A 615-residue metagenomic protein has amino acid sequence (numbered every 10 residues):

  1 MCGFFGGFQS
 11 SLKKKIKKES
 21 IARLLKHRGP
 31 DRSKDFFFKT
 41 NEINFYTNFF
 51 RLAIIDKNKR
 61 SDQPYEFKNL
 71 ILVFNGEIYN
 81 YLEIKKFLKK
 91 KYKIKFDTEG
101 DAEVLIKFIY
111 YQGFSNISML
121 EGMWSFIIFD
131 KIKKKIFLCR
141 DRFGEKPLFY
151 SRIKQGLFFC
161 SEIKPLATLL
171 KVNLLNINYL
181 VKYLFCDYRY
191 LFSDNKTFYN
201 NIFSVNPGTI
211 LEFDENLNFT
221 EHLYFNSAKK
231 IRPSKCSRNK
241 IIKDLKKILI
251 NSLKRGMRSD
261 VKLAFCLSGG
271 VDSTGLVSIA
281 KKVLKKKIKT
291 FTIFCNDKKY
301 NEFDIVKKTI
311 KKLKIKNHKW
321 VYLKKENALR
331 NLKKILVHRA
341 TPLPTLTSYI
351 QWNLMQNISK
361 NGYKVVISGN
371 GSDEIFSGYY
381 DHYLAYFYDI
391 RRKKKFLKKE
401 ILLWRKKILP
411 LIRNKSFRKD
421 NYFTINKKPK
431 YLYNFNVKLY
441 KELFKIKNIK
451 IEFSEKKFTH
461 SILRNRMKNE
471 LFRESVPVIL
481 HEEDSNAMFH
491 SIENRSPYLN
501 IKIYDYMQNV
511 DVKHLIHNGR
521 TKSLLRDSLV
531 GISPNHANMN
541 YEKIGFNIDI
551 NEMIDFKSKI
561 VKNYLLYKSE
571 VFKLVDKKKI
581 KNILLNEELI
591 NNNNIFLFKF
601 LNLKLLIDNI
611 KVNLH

Functional and structural regions predicted by a protein language model:
M1-F4, F8, E19-S20, I94 (+8 more regions): Adenosyl-5′-phosphate
M1-R339, Q351, V530-G531, H536 (+1 more regions): Cysteine-centered catalytic environments shared across enzyme families
A102-V104, D373-E374, K399-W404, I408: Conserved A3 ("GATE") glycine/threonine-rich loop of ANL adenylate-forming enzymes
C266-S268, F291-I293, V321, S368 (+3 more regions): Generic beta-strand/beta-sheet core signal
K333-V337, K360, D381-L384, M553-I554: Short low-complexity, flexible loop/linker segments enriched in glycine and/or proline with clustered acidic
P342-T345: Acceptor-substrate binding/catalytic loop of class I
Y363-Y379: Short acidic/histidine-rich active-site segments
I375-L403: A mobile, often basic/glycine-rich helix-loop segment that functions as the active-site lid/recognition loop
